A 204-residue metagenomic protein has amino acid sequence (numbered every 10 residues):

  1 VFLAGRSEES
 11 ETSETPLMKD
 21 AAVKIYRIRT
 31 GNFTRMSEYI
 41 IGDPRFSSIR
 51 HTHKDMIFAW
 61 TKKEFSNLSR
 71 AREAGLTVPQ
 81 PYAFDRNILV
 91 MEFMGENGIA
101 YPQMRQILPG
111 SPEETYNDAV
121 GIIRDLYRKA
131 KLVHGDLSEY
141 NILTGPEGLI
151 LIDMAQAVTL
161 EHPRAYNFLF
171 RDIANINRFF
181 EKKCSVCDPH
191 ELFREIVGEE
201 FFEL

Functional and structural regions predicted by a protein language model:
V1-A100: Conserved ATP-binding subdomain of kinase catalytic cores across diverse folds
R27, G95, E139, T144 (+1 more regions): Short, glycine/acidic-enriched loop or turn micro-motifs at the edges of active sites
R35, Y101-Q106, E161-P163: Short acidic, glycine/proline-rich loop/turn micro-motifs
H51-V78, Y101-G135, Y140, G145 (+2 more regions): Conserved kinase catalytic-core helix
A83-F84, S138-E139, L192: Proline- and acidic/polar-enriched loop/turn elements at helix boundaries
N87-I88, N141, G148: Structural motif
M94-P102, Q156, F180-E181: Active-site catalytic-loop/activation-segment of kinase and kinase-like phosphoryl-transfer enzymes
S111-T115, A119, Y127-H134, G145-L204: C-lobe/activation-segment region of protein kinase-like
